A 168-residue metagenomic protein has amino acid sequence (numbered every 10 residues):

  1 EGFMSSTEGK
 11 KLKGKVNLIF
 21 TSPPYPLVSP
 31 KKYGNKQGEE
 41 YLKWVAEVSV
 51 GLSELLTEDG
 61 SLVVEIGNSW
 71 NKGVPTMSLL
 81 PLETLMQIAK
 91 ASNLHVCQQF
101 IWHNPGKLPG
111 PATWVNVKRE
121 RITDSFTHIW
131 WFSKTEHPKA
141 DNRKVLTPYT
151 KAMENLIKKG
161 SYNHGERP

Functional and structural regions predicted by a protein language model:
E1-P168: Core catalytic lobe of class I
